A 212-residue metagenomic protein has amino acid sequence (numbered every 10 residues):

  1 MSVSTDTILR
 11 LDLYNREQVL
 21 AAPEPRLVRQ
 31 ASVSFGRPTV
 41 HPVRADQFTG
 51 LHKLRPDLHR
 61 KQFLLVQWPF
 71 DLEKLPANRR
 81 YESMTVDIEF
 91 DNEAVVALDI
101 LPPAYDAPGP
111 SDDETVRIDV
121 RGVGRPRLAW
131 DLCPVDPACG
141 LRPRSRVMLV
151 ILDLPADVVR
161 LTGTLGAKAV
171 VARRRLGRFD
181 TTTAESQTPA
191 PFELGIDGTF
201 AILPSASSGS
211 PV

Functional and structural regions predicted by a protein language model:
M1-P102, T199-V212: An N-terminally focused, membrane-permeabilizing/fusogenic/translocator signature enriched in pore-forming
A97, A104-P211: Membrane pore-forming effector domains from diverse proteins
